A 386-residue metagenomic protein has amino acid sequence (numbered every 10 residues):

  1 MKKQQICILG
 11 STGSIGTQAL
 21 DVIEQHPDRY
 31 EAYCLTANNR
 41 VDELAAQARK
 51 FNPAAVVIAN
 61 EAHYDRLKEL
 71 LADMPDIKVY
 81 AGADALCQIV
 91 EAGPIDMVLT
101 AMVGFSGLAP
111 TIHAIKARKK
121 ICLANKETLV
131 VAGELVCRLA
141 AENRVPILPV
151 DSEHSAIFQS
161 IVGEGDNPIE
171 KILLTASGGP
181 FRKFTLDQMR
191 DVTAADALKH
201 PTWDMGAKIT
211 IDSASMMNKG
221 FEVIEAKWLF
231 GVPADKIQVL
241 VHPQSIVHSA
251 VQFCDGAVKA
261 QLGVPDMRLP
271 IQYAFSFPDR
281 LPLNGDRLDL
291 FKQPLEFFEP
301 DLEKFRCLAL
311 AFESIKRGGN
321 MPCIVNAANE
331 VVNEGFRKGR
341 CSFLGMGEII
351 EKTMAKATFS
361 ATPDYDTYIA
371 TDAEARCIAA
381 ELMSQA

Functional and structural regions predicted by a protein language model:
M1-A386: Catalytic, metal-anchored helix/loop core of enzyme active sites in primary metabolism
